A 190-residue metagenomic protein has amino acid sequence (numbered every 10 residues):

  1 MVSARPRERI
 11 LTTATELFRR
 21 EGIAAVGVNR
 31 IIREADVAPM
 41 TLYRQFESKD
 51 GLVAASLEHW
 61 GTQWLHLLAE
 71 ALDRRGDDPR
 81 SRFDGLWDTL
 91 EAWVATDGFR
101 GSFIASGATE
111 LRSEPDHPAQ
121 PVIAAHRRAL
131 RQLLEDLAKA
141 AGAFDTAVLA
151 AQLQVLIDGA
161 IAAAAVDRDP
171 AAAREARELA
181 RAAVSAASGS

Functional and structural regions predicted by a protein language model:
M1-R5, S188-S190: N-terminal intrinsically disordered/low-complexity leader segments
P6-R9, T13-G51, A55: Helix-turn-helix
L11, L65, D84, R128-E135 (+2 more regions): An amphipathic alpha-helix signature
A55, A69-R100, T146, A150-L153: Hydrophobic alpha-helical connector segments
E58-L65: Short, basic, alpha-helical segments at the C-terminal edge of helix-turn-helix-like DNA-binding modules
R75, L111, A164-D167: Secondary-structure edge/capping motif, primarily at the C-terminal ends of alpha-helices and the immediately following
R82, T96-H117: Amphipathic alpha-helical segments used for helix-helix packing
H117-A125, K139-S190: Hydrophobic/aromatic-rich alpha-helical bundle segments in the mid-to-C-terminal region
